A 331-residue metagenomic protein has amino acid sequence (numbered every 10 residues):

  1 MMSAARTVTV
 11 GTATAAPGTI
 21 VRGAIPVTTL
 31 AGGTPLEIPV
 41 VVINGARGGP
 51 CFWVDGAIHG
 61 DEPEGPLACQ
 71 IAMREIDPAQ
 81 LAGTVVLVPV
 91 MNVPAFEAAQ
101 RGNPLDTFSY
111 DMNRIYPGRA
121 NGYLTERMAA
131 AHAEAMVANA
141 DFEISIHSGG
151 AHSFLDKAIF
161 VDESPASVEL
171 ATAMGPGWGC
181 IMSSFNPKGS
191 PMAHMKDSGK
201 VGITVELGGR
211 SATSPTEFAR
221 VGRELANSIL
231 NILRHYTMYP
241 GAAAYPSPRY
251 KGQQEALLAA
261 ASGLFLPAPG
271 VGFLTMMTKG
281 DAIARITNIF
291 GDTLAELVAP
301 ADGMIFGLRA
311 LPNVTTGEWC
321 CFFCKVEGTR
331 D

Functional and structural regions predicted by a protein language model:
M1-D331: Structured catalytic-domain cores with a bias toward divalent-metal coordination
